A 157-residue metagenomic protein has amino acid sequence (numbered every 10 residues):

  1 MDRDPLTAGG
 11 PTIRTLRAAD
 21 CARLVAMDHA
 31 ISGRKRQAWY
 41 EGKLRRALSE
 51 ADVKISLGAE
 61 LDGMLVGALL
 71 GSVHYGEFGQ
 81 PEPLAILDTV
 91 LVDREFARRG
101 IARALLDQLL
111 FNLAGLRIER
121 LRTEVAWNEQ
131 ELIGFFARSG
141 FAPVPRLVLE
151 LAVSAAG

Functional and structural regions predicted by a protein language model:
M1-L6, E124, A137-G157: Terminal substrate-recognition subdomain of acyl/acetyltransferases
D4-L6, P11, A18-A19, A26-E82 (+5 more regions): Acetyl-CoA-dependent GNAT
R23, I86, E131, V148: Amphipathic alpha-helical recognition patches that constitute DNA-binding helices
R34, R99, Q130: Loop/helix-junction capping segments adjacent to catalytic residues or to phosphate/diphosphate-binding pockets
V92, R98-F111, R138: Conserved acetyl-CoA-binding loop-helix of GNAT-fold acetyltransferases
R103, G115, W127-P145: Conserved active-site alpha-helix within GNAT-family acetyltransferase domains
L113-V125: Conserved GNAT acetyl-CoA-binding A-motif
